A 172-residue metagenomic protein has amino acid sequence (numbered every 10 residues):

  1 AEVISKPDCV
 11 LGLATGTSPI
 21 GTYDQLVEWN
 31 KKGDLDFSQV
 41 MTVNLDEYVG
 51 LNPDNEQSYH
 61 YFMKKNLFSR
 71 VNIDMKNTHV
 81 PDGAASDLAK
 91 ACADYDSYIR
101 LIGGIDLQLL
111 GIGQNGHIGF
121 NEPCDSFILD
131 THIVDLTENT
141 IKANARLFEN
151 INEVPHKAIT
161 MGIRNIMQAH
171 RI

Functional and structural regions predicted by a protein language model:
A1-L11: N-terminal glycine-/serine-/threonine-rich phosphate-binding loop
I4-S5, V27, K31, R100 (+1 more regions): Residue-level signal for alpha-helix termini/capping positions
L13-S18, L110-Q114: Glycine-rich beta-strand-to-loop/alpha-helix junction loops that act as flexible
Q25-D36, Y59-Y61, P123-I133: A glycine- and small-aliphatic-rich helix-loop capping segment at beta-alpha/alpha-beta transitions that lines
L35-L107: Ligand-binding beta-strand-loop-alpha-helix segment within the catalytic cores of soluble metabolic enzymes
G103-I128: Glycine-rich phosphate-binding loop
G119-I163: Class I SAM-dependent methyltransferase SAM-binding "motif I" and its flanking Rossmann-like core
A169-I172: Channel- or pocket-lining gating/hinge segments that regulate access to a cavity or pore
